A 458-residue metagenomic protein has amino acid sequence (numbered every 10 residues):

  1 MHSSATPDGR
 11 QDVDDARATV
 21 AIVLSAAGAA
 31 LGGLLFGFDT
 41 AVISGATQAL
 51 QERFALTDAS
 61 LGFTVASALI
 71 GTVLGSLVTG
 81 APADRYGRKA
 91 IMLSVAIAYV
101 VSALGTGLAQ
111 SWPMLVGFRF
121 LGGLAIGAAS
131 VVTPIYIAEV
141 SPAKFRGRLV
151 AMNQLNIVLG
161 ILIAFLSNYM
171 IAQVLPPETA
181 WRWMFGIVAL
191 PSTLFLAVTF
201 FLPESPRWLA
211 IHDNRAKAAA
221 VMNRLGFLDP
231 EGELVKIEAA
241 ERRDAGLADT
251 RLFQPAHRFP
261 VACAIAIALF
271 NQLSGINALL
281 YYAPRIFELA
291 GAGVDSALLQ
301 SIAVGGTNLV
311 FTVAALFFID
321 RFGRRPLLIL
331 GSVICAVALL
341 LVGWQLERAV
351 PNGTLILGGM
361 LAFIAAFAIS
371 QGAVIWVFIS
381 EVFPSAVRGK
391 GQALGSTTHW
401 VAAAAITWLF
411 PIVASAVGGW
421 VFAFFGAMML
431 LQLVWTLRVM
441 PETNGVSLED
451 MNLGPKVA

Functional and structural regions predicted by a protein language model:
M1-A216, N223, R243-A458: Alpha-helical transmembrane bundle of multi-pass membrane proteins
M222-N223, D229-A245: Cytosol/matrix-facing amphipathic helices and coiled-coil assembly/linker segments of eukaryotic membrane proteins
